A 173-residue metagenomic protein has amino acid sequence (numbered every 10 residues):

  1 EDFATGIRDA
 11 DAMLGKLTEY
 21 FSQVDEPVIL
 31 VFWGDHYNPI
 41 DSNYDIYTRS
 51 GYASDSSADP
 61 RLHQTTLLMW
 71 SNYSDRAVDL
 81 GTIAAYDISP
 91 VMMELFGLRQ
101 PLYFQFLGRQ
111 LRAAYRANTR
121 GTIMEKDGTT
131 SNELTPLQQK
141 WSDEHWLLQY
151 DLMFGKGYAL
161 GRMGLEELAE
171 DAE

Functional and structural regions predicted by a protein language model:
E1-E173: Solvent-exposed soluble domains appended to multi-pass membrane proteins
